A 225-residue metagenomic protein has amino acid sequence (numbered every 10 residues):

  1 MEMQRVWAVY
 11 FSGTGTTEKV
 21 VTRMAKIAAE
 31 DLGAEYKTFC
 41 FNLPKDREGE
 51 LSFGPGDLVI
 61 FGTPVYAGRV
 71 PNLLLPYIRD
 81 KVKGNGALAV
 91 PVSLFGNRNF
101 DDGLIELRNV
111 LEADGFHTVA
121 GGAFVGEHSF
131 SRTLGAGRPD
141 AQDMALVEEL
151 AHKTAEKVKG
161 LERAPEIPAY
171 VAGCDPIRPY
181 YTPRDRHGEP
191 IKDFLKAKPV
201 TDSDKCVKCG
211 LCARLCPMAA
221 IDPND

Functional and structural regions predicted by a protein language model:
M1-P44, G49-G188: FMN-binding flavodoxin-like domain, especially the glycine-rich phosphate-binding loop
P179-V200, K205: Extended, small-residue-rich solenoid/repeat segments and analogous flexible loops that form exposed scaffolds
T201-D202, V207-D225: Iron-sulfur cluster-binding cysteine motifs and their immediate structural context in ferredoxin-like electron-transfer
